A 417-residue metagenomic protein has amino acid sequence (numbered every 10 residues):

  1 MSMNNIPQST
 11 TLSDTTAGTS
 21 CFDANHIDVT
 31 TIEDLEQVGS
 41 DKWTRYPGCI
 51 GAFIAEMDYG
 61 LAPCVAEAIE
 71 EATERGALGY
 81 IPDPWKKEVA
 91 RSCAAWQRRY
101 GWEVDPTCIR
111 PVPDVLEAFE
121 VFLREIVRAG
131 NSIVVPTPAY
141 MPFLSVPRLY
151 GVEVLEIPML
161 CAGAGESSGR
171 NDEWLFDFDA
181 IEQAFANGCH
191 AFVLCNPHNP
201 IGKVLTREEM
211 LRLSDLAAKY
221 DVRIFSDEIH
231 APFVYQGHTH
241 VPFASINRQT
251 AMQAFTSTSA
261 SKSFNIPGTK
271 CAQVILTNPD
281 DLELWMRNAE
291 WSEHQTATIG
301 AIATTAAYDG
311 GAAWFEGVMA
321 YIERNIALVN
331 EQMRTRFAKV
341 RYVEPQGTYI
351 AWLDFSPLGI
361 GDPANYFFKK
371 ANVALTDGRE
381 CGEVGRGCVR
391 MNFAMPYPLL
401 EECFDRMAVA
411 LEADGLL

Functional and structural regions predicted by a protein language model:
S2, E182, T250, Y366-L375 (+1 more regions): PLP-dependent enzyme catalytic core of the Aspartate aminotransferase-like
N4-S13, R248-E323, E331-Q332, V409-L411: Conserved core segment of the aminotransferase class I/II
P7, T15-D114, V121, A307-G310 (+1 more regions): N-terminal small-domain helix-loop-helix segment of the aminotransferase-like
A77-D215, P232-F233, H240-Q249, F255 (+1 more regions): Conserved core of the PLP fold type I
D105-P106, E344-Y349, R386: Short Gly/Ser/Thr- and Asp/Glu-enriched loop/turn motifs at secondary-structure junctions
Y150, K219-Y220, T250, A371: Helix C-cap/helix->beta junction micro-motif
T305, Y321-N330, Y342-D354: Conserved glycine-rich beta-strand-loop-beta hairpin in the small C-terminal domain of fold type I
